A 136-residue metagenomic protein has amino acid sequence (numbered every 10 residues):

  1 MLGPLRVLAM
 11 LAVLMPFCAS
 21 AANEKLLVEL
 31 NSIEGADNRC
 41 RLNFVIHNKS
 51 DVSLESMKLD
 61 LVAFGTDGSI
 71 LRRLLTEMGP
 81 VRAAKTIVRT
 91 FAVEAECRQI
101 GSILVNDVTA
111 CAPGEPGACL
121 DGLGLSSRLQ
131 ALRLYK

Functional and structural regions predicted by a protein language model:
M1-L8: Bacterial N-terminal signal peptides that target proteins for export
P16-C18: N-terminal signal peptide c-region/cleavage motif recognized by signal peptidases
A22-R41: Short N-terminal segments immediately surrounding and downstream of signal-peptide cleavage
K25, E94-K136: Terminal connector regions
F44-D51: Asparagine-centered strand-capping/turn motif at beta-strand->loop junctions
V52-S56: Short acidic/proline- and small/hydrophobic-mixed sequence motifs that coincide with surface turns and coil-to-beta
F64-S102, N106, C111: Intrinsically disordered, low-complexity Pro/Gly/Ser/Thr-rich segments with frequent PxxP/GP/PP motifs and embedded
